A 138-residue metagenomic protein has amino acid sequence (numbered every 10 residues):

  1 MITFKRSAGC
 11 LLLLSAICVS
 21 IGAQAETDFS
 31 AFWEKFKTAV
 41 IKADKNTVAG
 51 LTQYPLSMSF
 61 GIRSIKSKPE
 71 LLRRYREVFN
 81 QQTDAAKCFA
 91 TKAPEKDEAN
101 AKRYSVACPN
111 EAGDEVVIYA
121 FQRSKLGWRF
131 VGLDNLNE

Functional and structural regions predicted by a protein language model:
M1-L11: Bacterial N-terminal signal peptides that target proteins for export
C10-V19: Bacterial N-terminal signal peptides
I21-K42: Short, low-complexity N-terminal intrinsically disordered segments enriched in polar/charged residues
K42-K45, S124: A short, structured loop/turn motif at beta-sheet edges
D44-P55: Short, well-ordered alpha-helical segments enriched in acidic and aromatic residues
S57-S64: A short gly/proline-enriched turn/hairpin at secondary-structure junctions
S64-I118: Surface-exposed, charged secondary-structure patches
E111-E138: Short beta-strand edge/turn micro-motifs at domain boundaries
